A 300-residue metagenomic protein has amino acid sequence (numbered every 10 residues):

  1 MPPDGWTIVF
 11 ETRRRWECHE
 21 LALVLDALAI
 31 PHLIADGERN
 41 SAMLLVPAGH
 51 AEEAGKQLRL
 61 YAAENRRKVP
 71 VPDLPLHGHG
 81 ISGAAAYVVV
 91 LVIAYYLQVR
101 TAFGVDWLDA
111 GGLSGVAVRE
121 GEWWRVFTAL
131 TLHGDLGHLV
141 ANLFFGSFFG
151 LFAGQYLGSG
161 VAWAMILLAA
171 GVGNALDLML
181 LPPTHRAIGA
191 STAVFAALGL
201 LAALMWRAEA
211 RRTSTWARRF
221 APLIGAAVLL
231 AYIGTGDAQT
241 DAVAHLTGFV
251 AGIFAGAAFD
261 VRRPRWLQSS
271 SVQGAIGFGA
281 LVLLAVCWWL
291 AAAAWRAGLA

Functional and structural regions predicted by a protein language model:
M1, V24-D26, D36, L223: A generic structural signal for short, solvent-exposed coil/turn residues that cap or connect secondary-structure
M1-R13: Short glycine-/aliphatic-rich beta-strand segments at the starts of folded cytosolic domains
D4-G5, A29, G121, A226: Sequence-level motif detector for i,i+2 pairs with an aromatic at +2
T12-I34: Short amphipathic alpha-helix segments
R15-E17, A35, M43-L45, H50 (+1 more regions): A detector for small-residue-rich transmembrane helices and their helix-helix packing motifs
L21-A22, A54-L60: Short amphipathic alpha-helices in soluble, non-transmembrane regions that often serve as interface/regulatory elements
L25, A54, H245: Short hydrophobic/aromatic patches on the structural cores and recognition surfaces of FHA
